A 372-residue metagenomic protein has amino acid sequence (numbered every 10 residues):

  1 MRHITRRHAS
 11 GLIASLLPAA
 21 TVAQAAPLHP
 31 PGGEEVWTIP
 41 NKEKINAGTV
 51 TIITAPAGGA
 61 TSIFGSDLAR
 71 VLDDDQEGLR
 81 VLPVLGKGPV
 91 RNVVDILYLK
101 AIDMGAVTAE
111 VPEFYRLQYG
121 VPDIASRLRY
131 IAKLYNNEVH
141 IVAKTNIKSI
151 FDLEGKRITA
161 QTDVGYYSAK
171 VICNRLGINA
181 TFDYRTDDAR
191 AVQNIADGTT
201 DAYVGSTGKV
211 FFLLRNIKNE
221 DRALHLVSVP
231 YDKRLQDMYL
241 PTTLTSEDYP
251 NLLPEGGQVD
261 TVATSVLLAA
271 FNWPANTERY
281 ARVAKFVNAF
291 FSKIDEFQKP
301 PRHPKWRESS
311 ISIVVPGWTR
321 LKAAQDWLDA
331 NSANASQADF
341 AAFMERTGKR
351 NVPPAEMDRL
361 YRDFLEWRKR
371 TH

Functional and structural regions predicted by a protein language model:
M1-L17: N-terminal secretory signal peptides and thylakoid transit peptides that target proteins across membranes
A47, G78, G88-R91, A125-S126 (+4 more regions): Extracytoplasmic
A47-D73, L79, N137-D197: Bilobed "Venus flytrap"/periplasmic-binding protein-like clamshell domains and structurally analogous long
G48-I53, A60-D103, P254-Q258, L360-D363: Extracytoplasmic small-molecule ligand-binding "clamshell" domains of the periplasmic binding protein/Venus flytrap
S66-V71, L82-D123, A191-N194, K209-K218: Pocket-flanking alpha-helical
A109-E110, Q118-Y119, I178-E278: Pocket-lining segment of extracytoplasmic ligand-binding domains
D163-R175, L240-P316: Ligand-binding clefts/hinges and TM-proximal coupling segments of bilobed small-molecule sensing domains
T207-D221, L226, N272-W273, A281-H372: An extracytoplasmic/periplasmic, membrane-proximal ligand-sensing/linker region
